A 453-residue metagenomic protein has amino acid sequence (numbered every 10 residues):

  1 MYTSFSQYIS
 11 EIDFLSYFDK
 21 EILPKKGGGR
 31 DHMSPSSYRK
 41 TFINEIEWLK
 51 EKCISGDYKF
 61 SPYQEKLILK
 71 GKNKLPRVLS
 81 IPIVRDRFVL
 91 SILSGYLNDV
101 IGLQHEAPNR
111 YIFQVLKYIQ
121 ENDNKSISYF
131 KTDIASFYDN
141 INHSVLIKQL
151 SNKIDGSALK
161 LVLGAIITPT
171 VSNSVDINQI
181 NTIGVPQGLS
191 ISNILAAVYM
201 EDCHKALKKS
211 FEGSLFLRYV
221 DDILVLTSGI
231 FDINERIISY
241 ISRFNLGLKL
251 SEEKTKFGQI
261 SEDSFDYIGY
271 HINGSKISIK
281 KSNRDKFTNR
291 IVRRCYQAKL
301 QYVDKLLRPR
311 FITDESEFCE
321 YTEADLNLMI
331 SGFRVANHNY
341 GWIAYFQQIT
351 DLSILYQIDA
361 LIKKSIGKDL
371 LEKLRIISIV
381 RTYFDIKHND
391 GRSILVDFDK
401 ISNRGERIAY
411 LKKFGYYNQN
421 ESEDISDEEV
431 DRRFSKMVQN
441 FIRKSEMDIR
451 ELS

Functional and structural regions predicted by a protein language model:
Y2-P62, L69: A structured, charge-rich N-terminal accessory region that forms the first stable segment of a protein and links
K52-K74, L161-V175: Reverse-transcriptase-like RNA-dependent polymerase core
L75-H105, N181-K208: Conserved pre-motif C helix in the palm subdomain of viral-like polymerases
V89-N142: Active-site-proximal segment of RNA-dependent polymerases
Q120-V220, L224-Y240, F244, K249 (+2 more regions): Conserved polymerase palm-domain catalytic core
L246-R284: Acidic/histidine-rich catalytic neighborhood
I268, I272-S453: Active-site and adjacent loop segments of nucleotide-processing enzymes that use two-metal-ion phosphate chemistry
